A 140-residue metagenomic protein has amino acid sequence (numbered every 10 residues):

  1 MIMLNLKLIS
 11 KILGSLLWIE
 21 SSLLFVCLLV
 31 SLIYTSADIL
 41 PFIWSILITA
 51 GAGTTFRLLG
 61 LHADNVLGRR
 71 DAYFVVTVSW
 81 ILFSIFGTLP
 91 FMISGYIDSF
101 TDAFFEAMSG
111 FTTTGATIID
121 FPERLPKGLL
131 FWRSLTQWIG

Functional and structural regions predicted by a protein language model:
M1-G140: Membrane-proximal intracellular helices of multi-pass ion channels
